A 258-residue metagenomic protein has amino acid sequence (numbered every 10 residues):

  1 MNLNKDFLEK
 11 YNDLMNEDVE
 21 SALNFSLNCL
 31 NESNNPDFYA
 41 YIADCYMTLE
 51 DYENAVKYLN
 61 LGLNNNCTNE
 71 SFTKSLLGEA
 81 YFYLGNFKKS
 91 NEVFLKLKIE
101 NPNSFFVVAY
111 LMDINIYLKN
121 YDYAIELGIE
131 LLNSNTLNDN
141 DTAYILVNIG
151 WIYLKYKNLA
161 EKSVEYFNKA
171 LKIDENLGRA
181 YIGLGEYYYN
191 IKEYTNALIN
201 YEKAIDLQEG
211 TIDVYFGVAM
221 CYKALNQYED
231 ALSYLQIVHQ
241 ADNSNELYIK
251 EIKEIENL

Functional and structural regions predicted by a protein language model:
L3-N4, P36-D37, E70-F72, F105-F106 (+4 more regions): Helix-start (N-cap) detector for alpha-helical repeat units in TPR-like alpha-solenoids, especially tetratricopeptide
Y11-N12, D44, E79, D113 (+4 more regions): Residue-level recognition of tetratricopeptide repeat
L14-M15, M47, S75, F82 (+5 more regions): Position-specific recognition of the canonical hydrophobic site in helix A of tetratricopeptide repeat
N28-C29, L61-L63, K96-L97, E130-L131 (+4 more regions): Canonical positions in the second alpha-helix
S33-N34, C67-T68, P102, T136 (+4 more regions): Short coil turns that delineate tetratricopeptide repeat
